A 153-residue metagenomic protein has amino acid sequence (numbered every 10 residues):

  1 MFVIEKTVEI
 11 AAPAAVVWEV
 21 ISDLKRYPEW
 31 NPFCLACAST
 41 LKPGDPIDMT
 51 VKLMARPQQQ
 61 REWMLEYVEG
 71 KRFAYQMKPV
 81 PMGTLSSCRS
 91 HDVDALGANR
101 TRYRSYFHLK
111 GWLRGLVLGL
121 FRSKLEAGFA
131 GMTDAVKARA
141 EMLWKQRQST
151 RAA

Functional and structural regions predicted by a protein language model:
M1-K42, A153: Hydrophobic ligand-binding cavity/cleft-lining segments
F2, N31, Q58, L85-S87: Residues that act as N-cap/strand-start positions at coil-to-secondary-structure junctions
K6-V8, M49-V51, Y75, H91 (+1 more regions): Preference for bulky hydrophobic residues occupying beta-strand positions in well-ordered beta-sheet regions
K6-V8, Q60-E66, S87-A95: Hydrophobic/aromatic beta-strand elements that line small-molecule binding cavities or substrate pockets in beta-rich
A11-A15, V68-G70, L96-A98: Short loop segments at secondary-structure junctions
P13-V16, G128, M132: Short amphipathic alpha-helical segments
A38-M82, R102, G131-A153: Glycine-rich portal/gate segments that line the openings of hydrophobic small-molecule binding cavities
K78-G131, A138, R147-S149: Beta-strand/loop substructures that line and gate deep hydrophobic ligand-binding cavities in soluble
